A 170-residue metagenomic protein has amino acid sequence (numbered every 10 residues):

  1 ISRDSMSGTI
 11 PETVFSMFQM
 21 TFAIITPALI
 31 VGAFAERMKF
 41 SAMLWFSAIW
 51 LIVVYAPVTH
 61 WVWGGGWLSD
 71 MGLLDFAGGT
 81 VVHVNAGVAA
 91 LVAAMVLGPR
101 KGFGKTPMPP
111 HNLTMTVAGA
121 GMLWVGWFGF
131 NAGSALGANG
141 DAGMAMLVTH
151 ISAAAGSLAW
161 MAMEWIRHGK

Functional and structural regions predicted by a protein language model:
I1-K170: Hydrophobic alpha-helical transmembrane bundles of multi-pass membrane proteins
